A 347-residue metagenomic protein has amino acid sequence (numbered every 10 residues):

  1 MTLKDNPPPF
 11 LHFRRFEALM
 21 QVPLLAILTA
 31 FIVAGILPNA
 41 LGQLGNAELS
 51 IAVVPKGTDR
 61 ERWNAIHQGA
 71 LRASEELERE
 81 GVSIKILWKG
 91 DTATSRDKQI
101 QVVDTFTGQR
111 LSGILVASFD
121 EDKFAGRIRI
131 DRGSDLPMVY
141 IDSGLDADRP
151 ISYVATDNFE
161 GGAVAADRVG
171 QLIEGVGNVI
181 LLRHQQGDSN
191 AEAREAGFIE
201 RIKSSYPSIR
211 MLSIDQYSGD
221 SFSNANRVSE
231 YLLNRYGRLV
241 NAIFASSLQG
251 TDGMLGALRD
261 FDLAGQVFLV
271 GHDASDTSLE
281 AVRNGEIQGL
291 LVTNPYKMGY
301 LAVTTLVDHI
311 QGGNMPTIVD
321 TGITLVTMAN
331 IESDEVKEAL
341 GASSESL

Functional and structural regions predicted by a protein language model:
M1-L49, I130-S134, S343-S344: Short, low-complexity disordered leader/linker segments with a strong preference for bacterial N-terminal type II
K4, E17-L24, A34-G35, S189-N190 (+2 more regions): Hinge/cleft segment of the Venus flytrap/periplasmic-binding protein
I51, A70, V164-Y206, L212-Q216 (+2 more regions): An alpha-beta-alpha
P55-H67, I86-K98, D120, V154-V164 (+5 more regions): Hinge/beta->alpha junction and helix N-cap segments in small-molecule ligand-binding domains
Q68-I86, K203-S208: Signal peptide-proximal N-terminal region of secreted/periplasmic/extracellular or secretory-lumen proteins
I114-R132, F198, S218-E280: Hydrophobic alpha-helical
D122-E160, N178, S275-R283, I287-Q288: Flexible loop/hinge segments that line or gate small-molecule binding clefts
N241-L248, L255-G322, V326-E335: Exported/periplasmic ABC-transporter solute-binding proteins
